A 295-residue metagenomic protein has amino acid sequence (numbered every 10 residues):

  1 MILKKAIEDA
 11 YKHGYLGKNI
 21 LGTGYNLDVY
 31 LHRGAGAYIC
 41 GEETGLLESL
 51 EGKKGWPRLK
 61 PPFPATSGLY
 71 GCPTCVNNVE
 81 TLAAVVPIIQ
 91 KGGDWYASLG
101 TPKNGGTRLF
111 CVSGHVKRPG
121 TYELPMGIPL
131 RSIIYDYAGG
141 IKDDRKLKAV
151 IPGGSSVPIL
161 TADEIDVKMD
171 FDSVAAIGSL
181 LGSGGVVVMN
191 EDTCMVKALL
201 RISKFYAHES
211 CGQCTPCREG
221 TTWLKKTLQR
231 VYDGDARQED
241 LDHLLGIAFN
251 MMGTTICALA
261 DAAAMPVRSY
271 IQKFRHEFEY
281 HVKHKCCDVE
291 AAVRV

Functional and structural regions predicted by a protein language model:
I2-I7, V29, K142-A176, Q272: Terminal amphipathic helices with adjacent charged low-complexity linkers/tails
L3-M126, A138: Hydrophobic alpha-helical positions that pack around
K5-T23, D166-V295: Ferredoxin-type iron-sulfur electron-transfer modules in oxidoreductases and energy-metabolism complexes
S49-P61, D163-L180: Active-site loop ensemble at the mouth of alpha/beta enzyme cores that anchors a bound cofactor
K60-P87, K146, I151, S155 (+2 more regions): Short, conserved aromatic-histidine micro-motifs
M126-D144: Short amphipathic, charge-patterned alpha-helical segments
L130-I133, K146, S210, L224: Extended, hydrophobic alpha-helical segments in both membrane/secreted and soluble proteins
